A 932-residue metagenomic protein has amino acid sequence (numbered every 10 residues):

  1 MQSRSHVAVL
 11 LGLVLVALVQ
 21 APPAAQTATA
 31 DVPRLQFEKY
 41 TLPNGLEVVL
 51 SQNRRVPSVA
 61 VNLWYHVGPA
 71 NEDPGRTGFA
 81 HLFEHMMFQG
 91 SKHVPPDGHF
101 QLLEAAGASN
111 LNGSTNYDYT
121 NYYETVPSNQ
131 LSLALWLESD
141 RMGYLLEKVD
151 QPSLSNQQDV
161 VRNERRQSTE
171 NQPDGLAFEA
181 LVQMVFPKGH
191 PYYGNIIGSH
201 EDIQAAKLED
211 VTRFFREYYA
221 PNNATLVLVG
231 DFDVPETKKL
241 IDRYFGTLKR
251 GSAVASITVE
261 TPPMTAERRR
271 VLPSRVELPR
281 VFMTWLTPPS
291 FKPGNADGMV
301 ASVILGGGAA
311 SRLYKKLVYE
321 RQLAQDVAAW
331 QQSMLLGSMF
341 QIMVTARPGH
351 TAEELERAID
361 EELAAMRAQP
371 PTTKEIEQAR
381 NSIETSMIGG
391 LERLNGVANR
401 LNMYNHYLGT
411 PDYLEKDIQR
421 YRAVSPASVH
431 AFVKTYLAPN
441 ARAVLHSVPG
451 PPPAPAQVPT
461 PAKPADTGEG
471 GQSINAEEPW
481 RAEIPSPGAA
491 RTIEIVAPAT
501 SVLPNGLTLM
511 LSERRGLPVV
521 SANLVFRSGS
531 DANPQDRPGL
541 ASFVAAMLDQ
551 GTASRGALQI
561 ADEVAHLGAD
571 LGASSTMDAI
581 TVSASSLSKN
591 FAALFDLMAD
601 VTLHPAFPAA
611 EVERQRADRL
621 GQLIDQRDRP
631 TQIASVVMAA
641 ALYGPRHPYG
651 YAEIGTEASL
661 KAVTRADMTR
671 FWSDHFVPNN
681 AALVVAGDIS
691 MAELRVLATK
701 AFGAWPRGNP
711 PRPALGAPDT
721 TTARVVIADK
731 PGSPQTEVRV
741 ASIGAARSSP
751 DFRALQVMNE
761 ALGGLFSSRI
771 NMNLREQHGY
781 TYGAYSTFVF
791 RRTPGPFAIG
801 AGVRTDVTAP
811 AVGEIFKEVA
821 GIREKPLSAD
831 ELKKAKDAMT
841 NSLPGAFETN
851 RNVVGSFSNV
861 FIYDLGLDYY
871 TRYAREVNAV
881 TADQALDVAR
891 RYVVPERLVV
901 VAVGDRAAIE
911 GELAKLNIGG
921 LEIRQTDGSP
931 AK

Functional and structural regions predicted by a protein language model:
M1-L11: Bacterial N-terminal signal peptides that target proteins for export
V16-V48, D233-P273, E415-V525, V684 (+5 more regions): Proteolytic maturation boundary segments
V49-S51, V56-P74, G78-L82, D97-Y144 (+15 more regions): M16 family metallopeptidases and their MPP-like homologs
F79-M87, A301, F543-V544, M758: Active-site His/Glu-centered metal-binding helix of metallohydrolases
D140-V149, Y244-S252, D360-P370, D600-F607 (+3 more regions): A common structural junction motif
Q158-D159: N-terminal cationic and glycine-rich segments that engage phosphates or anionic surfaces
F215, W672: Conserved, carboxylate-rich catalytic/transport cores that coordinate ions
